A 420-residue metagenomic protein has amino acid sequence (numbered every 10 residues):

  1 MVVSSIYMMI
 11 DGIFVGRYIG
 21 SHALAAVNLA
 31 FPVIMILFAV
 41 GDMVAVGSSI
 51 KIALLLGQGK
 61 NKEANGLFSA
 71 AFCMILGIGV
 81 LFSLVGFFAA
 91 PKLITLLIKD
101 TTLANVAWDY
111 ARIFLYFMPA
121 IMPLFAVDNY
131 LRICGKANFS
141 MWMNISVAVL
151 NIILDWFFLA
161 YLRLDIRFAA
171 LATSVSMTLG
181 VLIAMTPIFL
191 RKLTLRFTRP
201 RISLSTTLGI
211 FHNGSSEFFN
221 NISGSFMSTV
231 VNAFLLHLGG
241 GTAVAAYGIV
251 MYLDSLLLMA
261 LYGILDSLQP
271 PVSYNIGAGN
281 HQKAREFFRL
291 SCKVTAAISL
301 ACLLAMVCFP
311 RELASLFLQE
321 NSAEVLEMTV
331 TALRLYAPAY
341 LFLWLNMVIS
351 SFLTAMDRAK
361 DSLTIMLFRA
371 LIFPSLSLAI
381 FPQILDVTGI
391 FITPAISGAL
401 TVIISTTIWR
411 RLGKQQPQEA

Functional and structural regions predicted by a protein language model:
M1, I13, R17, I50 (+16 more regions): Transmembrane alpha-helix boundary and packing residues in multipass membrane permease domains and related
M1-D11, I113, L124, V147 (+4 more regions): Transmembrane helical elements of multi-pass membrane transporters/channels
M1-S49, A53, S215-L236: Signature of the first transmembrane helix
I6-L24, I94-T101, F157-L164, S225-Y252 (+4 more regions): Helix-terminus/linker motif at the lipid-water interface of multi-pass membrane proteins
I10, G47, L84, F88-K92 (+13 more regions): Transmembrane alpha-helix boundary/anchor motif
L24-L84, I121-F139, A246-F309, L343-I365: Small-residue-rich hydrophobic transmembrane alpha-helices
A45, F114-R132, S140-A148, A169-L182 (+5 more regions): Short runs within selected transmembrane alpha-helices of multi-pass transporters and secretion channels
I52-P119, L150, Y161-S215, V272-A339 (+1 more regions): Short alpha-helical transmembrane segments in multi-pass integral membrane proteins
